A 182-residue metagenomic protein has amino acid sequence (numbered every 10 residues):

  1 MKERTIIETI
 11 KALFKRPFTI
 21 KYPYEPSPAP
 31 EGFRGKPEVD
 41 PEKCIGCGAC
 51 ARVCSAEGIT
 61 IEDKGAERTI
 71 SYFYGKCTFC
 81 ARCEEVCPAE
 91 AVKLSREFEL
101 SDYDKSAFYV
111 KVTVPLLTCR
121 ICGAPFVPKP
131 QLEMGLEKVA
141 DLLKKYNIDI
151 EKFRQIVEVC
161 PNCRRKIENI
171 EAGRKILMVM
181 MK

Functional and structural regions predicted by a protein language model:
M1-K64, Y74-K76, R82-E85, E90-K182: Non-ligating segments of multi-cofactor redox enzymes
R68: Phosphate/diphosphate ligand-binding glycine-rich loop within oxidoreductases
